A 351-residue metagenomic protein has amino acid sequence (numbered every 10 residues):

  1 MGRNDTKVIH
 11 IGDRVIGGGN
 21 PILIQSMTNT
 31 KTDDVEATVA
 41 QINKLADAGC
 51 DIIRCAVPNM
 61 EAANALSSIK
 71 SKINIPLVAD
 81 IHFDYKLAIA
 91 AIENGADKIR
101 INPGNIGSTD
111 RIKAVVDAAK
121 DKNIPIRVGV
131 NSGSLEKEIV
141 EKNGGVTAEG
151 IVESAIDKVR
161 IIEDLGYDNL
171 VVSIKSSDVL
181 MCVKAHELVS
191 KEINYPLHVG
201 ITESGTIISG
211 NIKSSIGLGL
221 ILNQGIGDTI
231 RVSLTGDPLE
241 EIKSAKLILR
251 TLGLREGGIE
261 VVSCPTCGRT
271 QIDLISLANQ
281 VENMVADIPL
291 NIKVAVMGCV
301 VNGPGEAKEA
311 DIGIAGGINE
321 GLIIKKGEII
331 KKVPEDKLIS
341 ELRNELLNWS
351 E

Functional and structural regions predicted by a protein language model:
M1-M27, K120, N283: N-terminal amphipathic alpha-helix/helix-capping segment at the start of soluble metabolic enzymes
G19-A37, A56, I75-F83, I139-V152 (+1 more regions): Active-site mouth loops of central-metabolism enzymes
I22-T28, I53-C55, L77-I81, I99-I101 (+6 more regions): Hydrophobic faces of well-ordered beta-strands that scaffold small-molecule active sites in alpha/beta enzyme cores
N29, D34-V35, A46-I69, R100-S108 (+1 more regions): Glycine-rich, proline-tolerant flexible connector loops at the mouths of alpha/beta enzymes
M60-I81, A114-I126, H186-L197, V281-N283: Alpha-helix-loop-beta-strand connector modules within alpha/beta enzyme cores
I73-I75, E93-I99, K120-N123, S190-P196 (+4 more regions): Glycine-enriched alpha-helix->loop->beta-strand junction motifs that scaffold or abut catalytic
K86-R127: Hydrophobic or amphipathic alpha-helical targeting/insertion segments
N131, I139-A286: Catalytic alpha/beta core domains of metabolic enzymes, predominantly
